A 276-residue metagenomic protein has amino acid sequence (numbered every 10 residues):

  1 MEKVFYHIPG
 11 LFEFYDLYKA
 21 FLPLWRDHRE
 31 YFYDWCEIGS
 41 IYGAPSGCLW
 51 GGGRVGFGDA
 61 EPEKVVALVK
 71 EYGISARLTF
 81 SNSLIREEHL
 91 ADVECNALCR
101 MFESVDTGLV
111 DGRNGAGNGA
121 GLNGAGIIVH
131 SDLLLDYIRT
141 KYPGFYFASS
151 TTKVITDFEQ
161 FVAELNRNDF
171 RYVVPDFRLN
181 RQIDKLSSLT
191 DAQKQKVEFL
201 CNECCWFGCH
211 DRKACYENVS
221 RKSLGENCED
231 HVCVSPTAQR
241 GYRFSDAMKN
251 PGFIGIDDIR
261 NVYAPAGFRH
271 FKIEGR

Functional and structural regions predicted by a protein language model:
M1-V110, N123-E164, F170-R276: Active-site pocket-lining/capping segments in soluble small-molecule metabolic enzymes
